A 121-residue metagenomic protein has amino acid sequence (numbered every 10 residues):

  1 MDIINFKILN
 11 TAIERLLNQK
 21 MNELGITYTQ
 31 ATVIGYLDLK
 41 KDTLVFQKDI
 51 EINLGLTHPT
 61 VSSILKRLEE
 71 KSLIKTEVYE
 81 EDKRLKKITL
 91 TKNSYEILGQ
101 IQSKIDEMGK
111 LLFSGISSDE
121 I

Functional and structural regions predicted by a protein language model:
M1-L24, K71: N-terminal leader segment of winged-helix/HTH proteins
I4, Y28, L111-S114: Surface-exposed, interaction-prone regions with an acidic/low-complexity signature
T11, E23-I26, T43, D106 (+1 more regions): Alpha-helix boundary/capping and short turn/kink residues
R15-T57: N-terminal helix-turn-helix DNA-binding core of bacterial DNA-binding proteins
G55-L56, I64-R67: The feature represents the first ordered module of a protein
K66-I121: Charged, amphipathic alpha-helical coiled-coil/dimerization segments
